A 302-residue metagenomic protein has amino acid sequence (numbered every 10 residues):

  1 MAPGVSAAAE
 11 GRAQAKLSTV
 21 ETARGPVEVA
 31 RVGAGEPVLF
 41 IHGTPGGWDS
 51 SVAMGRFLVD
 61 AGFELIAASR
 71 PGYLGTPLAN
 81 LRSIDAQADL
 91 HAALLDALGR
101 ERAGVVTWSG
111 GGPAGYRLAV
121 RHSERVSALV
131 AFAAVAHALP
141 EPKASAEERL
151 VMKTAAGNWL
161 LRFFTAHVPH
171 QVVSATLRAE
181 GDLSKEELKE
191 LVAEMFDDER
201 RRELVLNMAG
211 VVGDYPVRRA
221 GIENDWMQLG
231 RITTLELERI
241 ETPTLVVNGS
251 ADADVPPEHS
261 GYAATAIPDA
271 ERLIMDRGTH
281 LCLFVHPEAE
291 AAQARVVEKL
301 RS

Functional and structural regions predicted by a protein language model:
E28-P77: Conserved HGGG/HGGXW glycine-rich cap/lid loop of the alpha/beta-hydrolase fold
A86-A103: Conserved acidic catalytic loop of the alpha/beta-hydrolase fold
R102-A144: Conserved hydrolase catalytic core segment
L129-T165: Flexible "cap/lid" loop of the alpha/beta hydrolase fold
L150-L235: Alpha/beta-hydrolase
I240, V246-N248, D252: Short beta-strand/loop motif that positions the catalytic acidic residue of the alpha/beta-hydrolase fold
A253-H259: Conserved alpha/beta-hydrolase "acid-adjacent" motif
A270-S302: Catalytic active-site module of serine/aspartate enzymes centered on a nucleophile-bearing elbow/loop
